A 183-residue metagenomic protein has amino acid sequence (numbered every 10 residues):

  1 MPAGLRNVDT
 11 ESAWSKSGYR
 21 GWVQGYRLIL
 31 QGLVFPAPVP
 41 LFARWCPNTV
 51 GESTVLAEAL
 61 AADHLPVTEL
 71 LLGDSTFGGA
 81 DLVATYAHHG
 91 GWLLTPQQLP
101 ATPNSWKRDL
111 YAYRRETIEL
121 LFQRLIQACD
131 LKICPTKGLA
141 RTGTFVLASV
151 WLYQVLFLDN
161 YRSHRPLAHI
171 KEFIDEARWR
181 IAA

Functional and structural regions predicted by a protein language model:
M1-S75, A80-H88: Polybasic low-complexity intrinsically disordered regions
V55, E119-F122, F157: Hydrophobic side chains within alpha-helical segments
S75-A140: Helix-centered, glycine/charged polyanion-binding patches within enzymatic domains that contact phosphate-containing
A87, D109, Q127-T136, L156-A183: A short, flexible helix-boundary coil/loop motif
K137-S149: Membrane-interface transmembrane-helix boundary segments in multi-pass integral membrane proteins
W151-V155: Amphipathic, Lys/Arg-enriched alpha-helical patches that create a basic surface for binding polyanionic ligands
